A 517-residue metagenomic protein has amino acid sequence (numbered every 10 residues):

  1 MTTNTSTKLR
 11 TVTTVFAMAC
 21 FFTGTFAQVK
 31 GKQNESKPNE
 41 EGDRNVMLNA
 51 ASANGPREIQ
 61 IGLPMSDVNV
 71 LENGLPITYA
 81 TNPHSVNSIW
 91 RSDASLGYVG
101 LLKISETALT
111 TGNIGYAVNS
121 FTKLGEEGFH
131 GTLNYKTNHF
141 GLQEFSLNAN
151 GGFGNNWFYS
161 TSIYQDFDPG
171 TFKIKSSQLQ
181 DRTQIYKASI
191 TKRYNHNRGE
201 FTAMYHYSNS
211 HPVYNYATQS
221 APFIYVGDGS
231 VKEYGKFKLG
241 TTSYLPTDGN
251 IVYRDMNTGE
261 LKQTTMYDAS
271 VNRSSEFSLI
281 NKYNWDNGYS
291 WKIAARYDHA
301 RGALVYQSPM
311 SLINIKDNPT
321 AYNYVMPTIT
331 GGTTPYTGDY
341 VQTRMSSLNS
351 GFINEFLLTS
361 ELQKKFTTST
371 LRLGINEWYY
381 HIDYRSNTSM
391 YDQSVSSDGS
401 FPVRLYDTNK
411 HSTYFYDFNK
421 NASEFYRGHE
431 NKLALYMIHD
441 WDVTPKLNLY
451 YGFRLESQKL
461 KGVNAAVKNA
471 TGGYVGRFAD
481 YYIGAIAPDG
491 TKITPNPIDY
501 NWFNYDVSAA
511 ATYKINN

Functional and structural regions predicted by a protein language model:
V29-P76: Extracytoplasmic beta-strand/coil segments of soluble accessory domains associated with Gram-negative outer-membrane
E58, L71, V86-I89, V99-L101 (+2 more regions): N-terminal periplasmic accessory domains that precede and gate Gram-negative outer-membrane beta-barrel machines
L75-K103: Short acidic/polar hinge/loop motifs at secondary-structure boundaries that mediate gating or recognition
H130, T137-F167, F172-Y244, L279-I280: Transmembrane beta-barrel wall of Gram-negative outer-membrane proteins
Y135-H139, Q165-P169, Y194-H196, Y207-H211 (+5 more regions): Transmembrane beta-strands of outer-membrane beta-barrel pores
K136-E144, D166-H196, V213-N215, N250-K282 (+3 more regions): Outer-membrane beta-barrel proteins
T191, E200-S278, A303-S347, F401-A422 (+1 more regions): Acidic/polar loop-and-plug regions of large Gram-negative outer-membrane beta-barrel proteins
I353-E355, T368-Y380, R385-S389, Q393-H411 (+1 more regions): Structural signature of Gram-negative outer-membrane beta-barrels, strongest in the C-terminal barrel of TonB-dependent
